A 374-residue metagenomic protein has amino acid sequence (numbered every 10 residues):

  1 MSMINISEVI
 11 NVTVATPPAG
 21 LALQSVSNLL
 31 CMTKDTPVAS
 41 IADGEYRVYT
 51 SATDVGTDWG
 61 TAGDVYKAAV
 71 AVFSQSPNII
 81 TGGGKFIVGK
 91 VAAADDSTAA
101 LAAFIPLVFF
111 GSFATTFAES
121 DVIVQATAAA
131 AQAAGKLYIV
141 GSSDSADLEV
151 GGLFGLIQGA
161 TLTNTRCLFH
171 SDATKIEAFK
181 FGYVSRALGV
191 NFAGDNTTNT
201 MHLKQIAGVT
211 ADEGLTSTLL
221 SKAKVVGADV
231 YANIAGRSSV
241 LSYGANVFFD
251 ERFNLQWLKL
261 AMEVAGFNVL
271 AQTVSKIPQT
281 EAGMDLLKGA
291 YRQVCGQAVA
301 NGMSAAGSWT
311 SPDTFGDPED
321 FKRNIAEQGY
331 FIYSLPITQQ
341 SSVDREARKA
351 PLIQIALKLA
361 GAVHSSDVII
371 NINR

Functional and structural regions predicted by a protein language model:
M1-R374: Surface-exposed assembly/interface segments
